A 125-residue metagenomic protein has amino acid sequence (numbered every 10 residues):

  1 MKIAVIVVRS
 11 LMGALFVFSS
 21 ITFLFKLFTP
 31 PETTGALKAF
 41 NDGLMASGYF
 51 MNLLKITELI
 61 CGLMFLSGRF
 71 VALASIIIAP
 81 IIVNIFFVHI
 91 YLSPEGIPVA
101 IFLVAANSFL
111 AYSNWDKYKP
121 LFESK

Functional and structural regions predicted by a protein language model:
M1-L27, N52, S67-K125: Extended, low-polarity transmembrane helix blocks
S19-L53: Solvent-exposed, well-ordered loop and adjacent helix/strand elements within mature globular domains that form
E32-D42, E58-R69: Short juxtamembrane and helix-loop transition motifs at transmembrane-helix boundaries in membrane proteins
